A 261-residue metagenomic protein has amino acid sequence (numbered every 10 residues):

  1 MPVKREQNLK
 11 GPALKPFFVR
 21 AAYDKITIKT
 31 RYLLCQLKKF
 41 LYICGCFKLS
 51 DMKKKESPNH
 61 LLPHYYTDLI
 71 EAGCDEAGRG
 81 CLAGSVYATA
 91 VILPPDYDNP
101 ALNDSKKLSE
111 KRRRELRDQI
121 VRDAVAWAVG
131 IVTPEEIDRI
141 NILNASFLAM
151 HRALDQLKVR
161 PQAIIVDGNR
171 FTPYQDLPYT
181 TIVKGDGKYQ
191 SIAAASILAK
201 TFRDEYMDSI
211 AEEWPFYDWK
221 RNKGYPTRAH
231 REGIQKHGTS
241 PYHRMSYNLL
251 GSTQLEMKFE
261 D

Functional and structural regions predicted by a protein language model:
E6-F17, A21, T30, F40 (+2 more regions): Positively charged N-terminal leader segments that act as targeting/secretion signals
A13-P16, G45, S50: Intrinsically disordered, low-complexity segments enriched in serine/proline and basic residues
Y23-K25, Y42, K48: Short, positively charged and aromatic/hydrophobic N-terminal segments
D24, R31-L34: Cationic, amphipathic, low-complexity segments that mediate targeting or membrane/lipid association
T27-K29, C44, Q235: Residues marking helix boundaries in flexible regions
Q36, K48-D261: RNase H-like, Mg2+-dependent phosphodiesterase core, and more generally RNA phosphate-backbone-engaging helix-loop
